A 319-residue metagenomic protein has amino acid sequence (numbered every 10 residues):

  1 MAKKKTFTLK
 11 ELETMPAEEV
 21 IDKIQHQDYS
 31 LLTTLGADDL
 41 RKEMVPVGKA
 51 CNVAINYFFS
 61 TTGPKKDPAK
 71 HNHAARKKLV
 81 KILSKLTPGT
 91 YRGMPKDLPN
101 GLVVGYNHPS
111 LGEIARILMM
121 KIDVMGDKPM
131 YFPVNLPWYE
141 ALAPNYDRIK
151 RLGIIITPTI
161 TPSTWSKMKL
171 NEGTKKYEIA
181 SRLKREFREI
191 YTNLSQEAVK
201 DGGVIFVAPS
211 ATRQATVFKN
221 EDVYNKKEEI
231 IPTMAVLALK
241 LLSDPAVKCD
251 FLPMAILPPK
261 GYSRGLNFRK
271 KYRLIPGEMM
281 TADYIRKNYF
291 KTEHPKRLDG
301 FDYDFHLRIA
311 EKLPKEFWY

Functional and structural regions predicted by a protein language model:
A2, K10-E11, E18, K42 (+9 more regions): Generic hydrophobic secondary-structure signal
A2-I122, P129-M130, A141-I154: Membrane-anchoring hydrophobic helices of lipid-metabolizing enzymes
T8, P16, T62-K77, S163 (+3 more regions): Alpha-helix capping and helix-coil boundary motifs
T61, K85, D123, A282 (+2 more regions): A structural signal for alpha-helix termini and helix-coil/disorder junctions
L79-R286, K291: Soluble catalytic domains of membrane acyltransferases
F290-Y319: A cross-taxonomic marker for long C-terminal extensions/tails that follow the last structured domain
